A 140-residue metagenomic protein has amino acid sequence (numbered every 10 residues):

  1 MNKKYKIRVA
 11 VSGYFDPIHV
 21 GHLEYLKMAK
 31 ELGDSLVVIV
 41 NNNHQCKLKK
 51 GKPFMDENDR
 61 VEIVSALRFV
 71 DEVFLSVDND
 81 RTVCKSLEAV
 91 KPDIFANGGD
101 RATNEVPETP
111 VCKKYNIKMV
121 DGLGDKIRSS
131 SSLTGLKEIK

Functional and structural regions predicted by a protein language model:
M1-K140: Nucleotidyltransferase catalytic core that binds NTPs
